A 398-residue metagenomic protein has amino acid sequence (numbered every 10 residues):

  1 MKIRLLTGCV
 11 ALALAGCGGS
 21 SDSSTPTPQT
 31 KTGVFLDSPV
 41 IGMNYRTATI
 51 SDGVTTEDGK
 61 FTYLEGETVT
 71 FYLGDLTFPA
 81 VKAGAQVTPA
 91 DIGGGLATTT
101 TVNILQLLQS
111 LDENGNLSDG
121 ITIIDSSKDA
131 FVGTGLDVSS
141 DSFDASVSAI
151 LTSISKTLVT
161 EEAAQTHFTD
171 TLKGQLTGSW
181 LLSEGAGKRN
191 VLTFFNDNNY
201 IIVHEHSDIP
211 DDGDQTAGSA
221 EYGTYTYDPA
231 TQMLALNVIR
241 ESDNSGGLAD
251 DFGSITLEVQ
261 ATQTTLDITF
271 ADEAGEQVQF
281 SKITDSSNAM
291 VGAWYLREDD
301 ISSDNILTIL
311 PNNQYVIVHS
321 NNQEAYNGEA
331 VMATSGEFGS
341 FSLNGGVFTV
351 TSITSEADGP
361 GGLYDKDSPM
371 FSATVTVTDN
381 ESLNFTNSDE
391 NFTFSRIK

Functional and structural regions predicted by a protein language model:
M1-L5: Bacterial Sec-dependent N-terminal signal peptides
L6-K31, G59, Q277-I283, S388 (+1 more regions): Bacterial Sec-dependent N-terminal signal peptides
S21-T177, I209, S287, G345 (+1 more regions): Feature for extracytoplasmic/surface-facing segments of secreted or surface-associated proteins, emphasizing
T30-I41, S183-A186, L296-D300: Structural motif
V40-N44, G66-T68, T177-S179, R189 (+10 more regions): Exposed beta-strand and adjacent loop surfaces of beta-rich binding modules that mediate intermolecular recognition
T55, Y63, F194-N196, Y227-P229 (+4 more regions): Generic beta-strand structural signal
D170-L181, L192-F195, Q279-Y295, I306-T308: N-terminal helix-cap/turn-to-beta initiation motif at the start of protein domains
E184-R189, H204-D272, D300-I301, H319-D389: Contiguous, well-ordered beta-strand patches that form the walls/edges of small beta-barrel/beta-sandwich domains
